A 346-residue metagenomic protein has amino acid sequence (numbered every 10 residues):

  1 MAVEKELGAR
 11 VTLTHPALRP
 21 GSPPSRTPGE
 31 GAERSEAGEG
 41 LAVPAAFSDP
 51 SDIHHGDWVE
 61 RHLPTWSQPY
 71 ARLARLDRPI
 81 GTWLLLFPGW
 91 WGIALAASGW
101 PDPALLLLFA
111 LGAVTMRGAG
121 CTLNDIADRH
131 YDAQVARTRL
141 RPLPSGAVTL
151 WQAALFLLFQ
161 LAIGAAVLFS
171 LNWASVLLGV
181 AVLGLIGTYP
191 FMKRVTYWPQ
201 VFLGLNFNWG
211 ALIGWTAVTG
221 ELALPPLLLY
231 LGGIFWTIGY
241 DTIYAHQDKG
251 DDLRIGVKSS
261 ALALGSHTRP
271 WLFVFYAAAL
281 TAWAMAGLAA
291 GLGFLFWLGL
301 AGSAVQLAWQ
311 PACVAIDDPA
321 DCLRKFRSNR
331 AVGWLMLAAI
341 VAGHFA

Functional and structural regions predicted by a protein language model:
P28-E39: Glycine-biased, low-complexity coil/linker segments
P44-Q68, C121, D125-V148, T242-G265 (+1 more regions): Cytosolic, membrane-interface loops and tails of multi-pass inner-membrane proteins
L63-Q68, T281, M285-A346: Extended hydrophobic alpha-helices typical of membrane-associated regions
S67, A71-R72, L111, R141-L228 (+1 more regions): Intramembrane alpha-helical segments
W83-G92, L203-T216, A263-S266, F326-V341: Small-residue-rich segments of transmembrane alpha-helices in multi-pass membrane proteins, especially helix faces
L86, L106-A113, R129-G179, R254-F294 (+2 more regions): Multi-pass membrane catalytic core of lipid/isoprenoid biosynthesis enzymes
L86-W90, A94-A127, R137, L161-A165 (+3 more regions): Membrane-embedded alpha-helical segments that form the functional core of polytopic membrane enzymes, especially those
A94-L95, F169-L171, M192, T216-A217 (+2 more regions): Helix-loop junctions at the membrane-solvent interface of multi-pass transporters, primarily the C-terminal
